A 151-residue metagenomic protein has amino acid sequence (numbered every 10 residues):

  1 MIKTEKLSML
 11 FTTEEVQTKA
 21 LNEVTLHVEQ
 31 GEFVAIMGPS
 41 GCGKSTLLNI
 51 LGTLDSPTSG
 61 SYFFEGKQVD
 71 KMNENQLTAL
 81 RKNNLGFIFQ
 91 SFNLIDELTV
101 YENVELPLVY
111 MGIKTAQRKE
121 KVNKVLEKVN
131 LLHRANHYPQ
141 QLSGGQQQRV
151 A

Functional and structural regions predicted by a protein language model:
M1-A151: ABC family nucleotide-binding domain
